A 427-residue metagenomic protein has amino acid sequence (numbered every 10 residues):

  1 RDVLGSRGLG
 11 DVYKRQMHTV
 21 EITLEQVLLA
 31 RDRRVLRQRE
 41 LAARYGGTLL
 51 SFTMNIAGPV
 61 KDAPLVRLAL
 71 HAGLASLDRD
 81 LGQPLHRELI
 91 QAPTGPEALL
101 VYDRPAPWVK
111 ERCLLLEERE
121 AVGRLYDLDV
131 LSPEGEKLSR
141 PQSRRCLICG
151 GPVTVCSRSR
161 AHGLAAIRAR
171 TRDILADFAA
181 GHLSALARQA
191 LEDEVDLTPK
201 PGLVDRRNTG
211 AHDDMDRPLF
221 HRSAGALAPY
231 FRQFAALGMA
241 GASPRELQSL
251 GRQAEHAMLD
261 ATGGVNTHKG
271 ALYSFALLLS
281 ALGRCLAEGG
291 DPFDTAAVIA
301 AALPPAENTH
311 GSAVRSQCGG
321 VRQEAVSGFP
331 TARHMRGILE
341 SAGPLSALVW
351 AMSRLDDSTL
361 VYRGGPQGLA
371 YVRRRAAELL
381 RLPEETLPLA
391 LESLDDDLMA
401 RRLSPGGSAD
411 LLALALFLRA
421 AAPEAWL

Functional and structural regions predicted by a protein language model:
R1-Q16: Single conserved hydrophobic/aromatic residue that forms the stacking wall/gate of nucleotide- or nucleobase-binding
K14-P84: General detector of N-terminal leader/presequence modules that precede the first folded domain
D62-A63, A106-C113, G289-P292: Short, conserved charged micro-motifs
R87-S139: A broadly conserved sequence feature marking short terminus-proximal activation segments in nucleic acid-centric
L125-F178: Cys/His-clustered metal-coordination modules, chiefly Zn-binding fingers
H162, A166, L398-L427: C-terminal structured interaction module
D173-G238, P244-R245, K269, L282-D396 (+2 more regions): Phosphate-rich cofactor/ligand-interacting catalytic cores and adjacent structured alpha/beta frameworks
T262-G283, R402-F417: Conserved phosphate/anionic-ligand binding catalytic regions in large, soluble enzymes, centered on
